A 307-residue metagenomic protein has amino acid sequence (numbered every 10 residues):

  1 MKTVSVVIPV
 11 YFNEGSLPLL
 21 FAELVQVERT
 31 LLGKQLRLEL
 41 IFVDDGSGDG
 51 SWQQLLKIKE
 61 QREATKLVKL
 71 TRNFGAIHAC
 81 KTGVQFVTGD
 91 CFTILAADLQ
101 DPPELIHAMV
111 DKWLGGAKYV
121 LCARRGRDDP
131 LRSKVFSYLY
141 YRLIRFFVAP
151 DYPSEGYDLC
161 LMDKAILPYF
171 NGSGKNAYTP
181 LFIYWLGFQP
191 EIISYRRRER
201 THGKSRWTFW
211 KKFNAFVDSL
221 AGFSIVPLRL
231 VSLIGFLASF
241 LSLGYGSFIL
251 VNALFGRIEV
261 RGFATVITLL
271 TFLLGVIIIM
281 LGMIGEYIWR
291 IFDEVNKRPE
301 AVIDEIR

Functional and structural regions predicted by a protein language model:
M1-D129: Structured catalytic core of nucleotide-sugar glycosyltransferases
P9, L70-R72, C160, S232 (+2 more regions): Short conserved micro-motifs on helix faces and helix-strand junctions that flank and scaffold key functional residues
L36-R37, L67, V120-C122, Y152-E155 (+3 more regions): Short, hydrophobic secondary-structure boundary micro-motifs
D49, S173-A177, R257: Residues at alpha-helix boundaries and the short loops/turns that link adjacent helices
L70-R72, A76-F86, P103-A177, F182 (+1 more regions): Acceptor/aglycone-binding surface of glycosyltransferases and processive sugar-polymer synthases
R142, L181-R307: Hydrophobic helical membrane-anchoring modules
